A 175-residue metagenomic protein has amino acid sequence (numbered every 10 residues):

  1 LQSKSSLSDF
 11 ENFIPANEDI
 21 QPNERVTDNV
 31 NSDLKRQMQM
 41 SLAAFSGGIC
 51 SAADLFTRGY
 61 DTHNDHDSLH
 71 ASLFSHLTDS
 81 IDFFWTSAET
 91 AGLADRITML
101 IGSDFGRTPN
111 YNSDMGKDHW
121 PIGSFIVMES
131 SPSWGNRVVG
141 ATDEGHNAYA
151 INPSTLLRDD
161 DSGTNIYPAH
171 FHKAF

Functional and structural regions predicted by a protein language model:
L1-F175: Ligand-binding pockets and gating/stacking loops
